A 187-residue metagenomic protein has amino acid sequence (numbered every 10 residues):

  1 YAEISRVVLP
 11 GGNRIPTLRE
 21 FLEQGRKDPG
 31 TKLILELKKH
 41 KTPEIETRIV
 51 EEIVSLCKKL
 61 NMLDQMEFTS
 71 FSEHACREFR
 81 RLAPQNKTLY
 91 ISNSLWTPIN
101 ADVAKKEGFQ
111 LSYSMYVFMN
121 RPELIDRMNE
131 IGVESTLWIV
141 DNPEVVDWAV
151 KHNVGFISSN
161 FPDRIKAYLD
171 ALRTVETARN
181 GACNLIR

Functional and structural regions predicted by a protein language model:
Y1-K87, I91, L95, E107-F109 (+3 more regions): Metal-dependent phosphodiesterase/phospholipase catalytic core, i.e., the His/Asp/Glu-rich active-site region
L89-R187: C-terminal active-site rim and adjoining tail of enzyme catalytic domains
